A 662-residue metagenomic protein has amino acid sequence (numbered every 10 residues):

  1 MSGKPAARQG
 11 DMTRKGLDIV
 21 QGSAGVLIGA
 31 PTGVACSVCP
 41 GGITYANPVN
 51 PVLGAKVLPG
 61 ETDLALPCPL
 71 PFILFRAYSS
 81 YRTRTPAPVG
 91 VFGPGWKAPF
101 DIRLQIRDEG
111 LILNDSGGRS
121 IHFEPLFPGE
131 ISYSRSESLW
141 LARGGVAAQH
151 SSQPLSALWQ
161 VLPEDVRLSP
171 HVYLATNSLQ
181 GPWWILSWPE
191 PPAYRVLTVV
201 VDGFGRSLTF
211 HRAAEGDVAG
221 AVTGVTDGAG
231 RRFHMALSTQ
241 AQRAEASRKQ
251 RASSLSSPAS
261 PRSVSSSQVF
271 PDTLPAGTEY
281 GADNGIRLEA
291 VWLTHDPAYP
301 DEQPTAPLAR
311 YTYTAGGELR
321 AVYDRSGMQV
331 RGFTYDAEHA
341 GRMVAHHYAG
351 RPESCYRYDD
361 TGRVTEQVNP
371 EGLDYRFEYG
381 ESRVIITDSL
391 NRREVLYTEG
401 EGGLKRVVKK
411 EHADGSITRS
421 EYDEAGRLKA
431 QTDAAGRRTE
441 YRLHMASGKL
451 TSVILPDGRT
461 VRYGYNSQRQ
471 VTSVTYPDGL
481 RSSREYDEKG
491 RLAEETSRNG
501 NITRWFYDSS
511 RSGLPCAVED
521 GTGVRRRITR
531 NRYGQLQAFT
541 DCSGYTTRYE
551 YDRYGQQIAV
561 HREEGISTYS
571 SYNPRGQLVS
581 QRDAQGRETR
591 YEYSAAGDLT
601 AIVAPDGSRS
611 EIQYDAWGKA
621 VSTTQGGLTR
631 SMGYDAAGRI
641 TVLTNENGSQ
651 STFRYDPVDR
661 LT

Functional and structural regions predicted by a protein language model:
M1-P51, T209, H234, Y299 (+2 more regions): Intrinsically disordered, low-complexity proline/glycine-rich segments
R14-L17, T62-D63, E279-Y280: A generic local secondary-structure boundary/capping motif
A30-T83, P258: Intrinsically disordered, low-complexity segments enriched in small residues
P40-G41, N47, P86, Q149-L158: Extended non-catalytic interaction/regulatory regions in multidomain proteins
K56-E61, K97-P99, Q105-E109: Short alpha-helical segments and helix-capping/turn motifs at coil-helix boundaries
D63-C68, F72-A77, G93, K97-D101 (+1 more regions): Short, conserved DNA-binding cores of transcription-related domains
T83-W96: Short, polar loop/linker segments at the starts of domains and inter-domain junctions
F92-P94, E109-T662: Extended charged/polar low-complexity repeat regions
